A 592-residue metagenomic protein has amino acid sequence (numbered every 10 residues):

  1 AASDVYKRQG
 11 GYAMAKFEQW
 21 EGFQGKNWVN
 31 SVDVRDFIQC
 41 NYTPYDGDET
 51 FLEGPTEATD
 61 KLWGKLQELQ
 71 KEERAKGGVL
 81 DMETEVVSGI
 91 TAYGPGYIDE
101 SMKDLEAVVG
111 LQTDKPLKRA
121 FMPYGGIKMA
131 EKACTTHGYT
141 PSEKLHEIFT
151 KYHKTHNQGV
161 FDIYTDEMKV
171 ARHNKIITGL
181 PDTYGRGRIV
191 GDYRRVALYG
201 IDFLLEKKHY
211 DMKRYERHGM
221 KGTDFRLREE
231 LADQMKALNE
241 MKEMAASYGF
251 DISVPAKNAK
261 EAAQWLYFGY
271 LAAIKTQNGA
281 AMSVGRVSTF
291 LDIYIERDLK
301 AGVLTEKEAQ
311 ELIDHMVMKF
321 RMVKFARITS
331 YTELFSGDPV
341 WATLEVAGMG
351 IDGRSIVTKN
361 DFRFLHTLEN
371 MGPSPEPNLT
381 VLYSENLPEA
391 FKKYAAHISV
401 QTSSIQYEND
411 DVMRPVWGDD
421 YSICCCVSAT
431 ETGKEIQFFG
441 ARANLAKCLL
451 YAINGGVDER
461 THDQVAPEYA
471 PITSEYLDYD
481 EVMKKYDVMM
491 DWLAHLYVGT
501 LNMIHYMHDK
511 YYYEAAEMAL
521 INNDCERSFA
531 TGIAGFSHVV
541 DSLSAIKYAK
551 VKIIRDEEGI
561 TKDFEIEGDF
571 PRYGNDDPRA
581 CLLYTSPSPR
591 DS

Functional and structural regions predicted by a protein language model:
V5: Active-site loops and adjacent core secondary-structure elements that bind or stabilize anionic groups
A13-S586, R590-S592: Conserved catalytic cores of very large enzyme subunits
